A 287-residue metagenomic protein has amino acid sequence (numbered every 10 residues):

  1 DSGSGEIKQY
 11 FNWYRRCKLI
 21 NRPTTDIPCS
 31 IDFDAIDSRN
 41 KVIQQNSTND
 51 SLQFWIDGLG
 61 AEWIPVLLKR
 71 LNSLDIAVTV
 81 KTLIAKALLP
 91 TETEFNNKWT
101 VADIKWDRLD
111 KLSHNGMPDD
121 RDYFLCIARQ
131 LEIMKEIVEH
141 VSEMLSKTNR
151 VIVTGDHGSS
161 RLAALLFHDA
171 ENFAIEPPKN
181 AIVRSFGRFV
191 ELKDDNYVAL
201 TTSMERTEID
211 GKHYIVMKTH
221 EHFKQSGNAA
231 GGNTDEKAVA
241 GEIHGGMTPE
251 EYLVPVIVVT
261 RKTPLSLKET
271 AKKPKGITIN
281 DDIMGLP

Functional and structural regions predicted by a protein language model:
D1-P287: Feature captures the catalytic ectodomains and active-site-proximal regions of enzymes that hydrolyze or transfer
